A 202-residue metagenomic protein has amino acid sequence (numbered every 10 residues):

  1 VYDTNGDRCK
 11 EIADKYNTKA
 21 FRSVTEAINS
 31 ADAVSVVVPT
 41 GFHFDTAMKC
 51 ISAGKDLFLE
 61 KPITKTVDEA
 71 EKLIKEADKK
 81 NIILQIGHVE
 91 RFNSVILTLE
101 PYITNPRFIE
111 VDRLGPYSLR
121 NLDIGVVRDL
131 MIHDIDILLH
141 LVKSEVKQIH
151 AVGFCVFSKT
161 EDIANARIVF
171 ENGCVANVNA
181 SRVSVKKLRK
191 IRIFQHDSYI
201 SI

Functional and structural regions predicted by a protein language model:
V1-A13: NAD(P)-binding Rossmann-fold cofactor-contacting core
Y16-I74: Beta-loop-alpha module in the N-terminal Rossmann-like domain of NAD(P)-dependent dehydrogenases, especially those
T18, A53-K55, K80-I83, C174: A short helix->loop->beta-strand "cap" motif at the edges of active sites that frequently abuts
R22, V38, L59, I86-H88 (+2 more regions): Short loop/edge segments at beta-strand edges and connector loops that shape dinucleotide/nucleotide cofactor-binding
S23-T25, R113, F154: Conserved SAM/SAH-binding loop
T64-N121: A contiguous active-site-proximal alpha/beta segment in oxidoreductase catalytic domains
G87-S94, G115-V146: Mid-domain beta-loop-alpha active-site segment that forms a flexible, acidic cofactor/metal-binding surface
D136-I202: Contiguous beta-strand/loop segments that form the cofactor/metal-binding neighborhood of enzyme cores
